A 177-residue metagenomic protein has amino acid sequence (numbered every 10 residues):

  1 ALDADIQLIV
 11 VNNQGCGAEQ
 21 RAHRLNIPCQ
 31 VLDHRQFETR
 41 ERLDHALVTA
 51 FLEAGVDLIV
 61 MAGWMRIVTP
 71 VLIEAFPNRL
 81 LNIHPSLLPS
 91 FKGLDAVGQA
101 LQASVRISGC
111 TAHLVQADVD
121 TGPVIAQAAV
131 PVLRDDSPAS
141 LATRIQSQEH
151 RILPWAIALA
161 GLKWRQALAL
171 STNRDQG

Functional and structural regions predicted by a protein language model:
A1-A46: Short, surface-exposed acidic-centric catalytic microdomains
A4, N12, A62-L170: Donor/substrate-binding cores of folate-linked one-carbon enzymes
H23, L52, L101: Anion (oxyanion) recognition and catalysis
Q30-L32, Q36-I83, L88: Helix-adjacent hinge/juxtasegments
